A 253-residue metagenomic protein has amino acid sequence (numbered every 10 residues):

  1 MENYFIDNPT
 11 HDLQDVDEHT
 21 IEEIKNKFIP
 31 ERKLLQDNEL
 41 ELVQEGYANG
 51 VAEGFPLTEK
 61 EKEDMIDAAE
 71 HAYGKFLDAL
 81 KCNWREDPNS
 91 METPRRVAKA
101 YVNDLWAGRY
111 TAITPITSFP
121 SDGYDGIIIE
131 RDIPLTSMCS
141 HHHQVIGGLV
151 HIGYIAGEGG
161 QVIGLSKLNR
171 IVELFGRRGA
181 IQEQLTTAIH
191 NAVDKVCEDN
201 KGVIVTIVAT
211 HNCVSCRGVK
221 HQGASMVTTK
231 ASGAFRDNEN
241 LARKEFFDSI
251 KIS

Functional and structural regions predicted by a protein language model:
E2-S253: A domain-level signal for the structural core that forms small-molecule/cofactor-binding pockets and catalytic centers
